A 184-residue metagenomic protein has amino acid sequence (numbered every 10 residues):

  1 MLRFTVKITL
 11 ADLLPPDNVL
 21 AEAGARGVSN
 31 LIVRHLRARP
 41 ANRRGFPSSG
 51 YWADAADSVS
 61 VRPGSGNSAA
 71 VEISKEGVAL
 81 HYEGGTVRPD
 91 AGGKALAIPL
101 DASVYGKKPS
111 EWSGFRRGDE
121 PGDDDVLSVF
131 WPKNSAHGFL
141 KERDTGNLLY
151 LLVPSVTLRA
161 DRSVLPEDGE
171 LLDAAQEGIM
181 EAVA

Functional and structural regions predicted by a protein language model:
M1-A184: Short, Lys/Arg-rich flexible segments
